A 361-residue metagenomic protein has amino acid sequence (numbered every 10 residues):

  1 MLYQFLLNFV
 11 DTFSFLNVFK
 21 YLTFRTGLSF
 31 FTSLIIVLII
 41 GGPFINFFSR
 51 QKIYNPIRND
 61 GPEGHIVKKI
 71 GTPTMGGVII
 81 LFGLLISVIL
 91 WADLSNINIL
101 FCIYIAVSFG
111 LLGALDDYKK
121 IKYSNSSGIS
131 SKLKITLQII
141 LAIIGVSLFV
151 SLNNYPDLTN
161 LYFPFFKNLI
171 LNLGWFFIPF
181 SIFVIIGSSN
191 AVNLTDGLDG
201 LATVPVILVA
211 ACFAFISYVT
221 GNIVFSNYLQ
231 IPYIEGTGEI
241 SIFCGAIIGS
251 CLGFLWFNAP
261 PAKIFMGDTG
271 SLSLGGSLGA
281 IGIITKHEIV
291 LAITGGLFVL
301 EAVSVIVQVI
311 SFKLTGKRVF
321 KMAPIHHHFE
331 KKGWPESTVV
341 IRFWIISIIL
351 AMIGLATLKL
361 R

Functional and structural regions predicted by a protein language model:
L2-I45, L84-L111, V150, D157-Y162 (+3 more regions): Alpha-helical transmembrane segments
F48, Y118-S126, K263: Membrane-interfacial helix termini and the short, flexible loops that connect transmembrane helices in multi-pass
K52, I57-T74, N98, A214 (+1 more regions): Alpha-helical transmembrane segments and immediately membrane-proximal extracytoplasmic
I57-T72, S126-K134, H326, K331: Juxtamembrane helix-capping/reentrant segments at transmembrane boundaries
K69-L81, L133-L141, E336-I346: Select subsegments of transmembrane alpha-helices in polytopic membrane proteins, especially boundary-proximal
I70, S95-I103, K122-L137: Membrane-interfacial loop-to-helix junctions in multi-pass inner-membrane proteins
F109-L115, I139-S151: Mid-bilayer segments of alpha-helical transmembrane spans in multi-pass integral membrane proteins that mediate
K120-S130, F163-L171: Membrane interface segments of multi-pass transport proteins and intramembrane proteases
